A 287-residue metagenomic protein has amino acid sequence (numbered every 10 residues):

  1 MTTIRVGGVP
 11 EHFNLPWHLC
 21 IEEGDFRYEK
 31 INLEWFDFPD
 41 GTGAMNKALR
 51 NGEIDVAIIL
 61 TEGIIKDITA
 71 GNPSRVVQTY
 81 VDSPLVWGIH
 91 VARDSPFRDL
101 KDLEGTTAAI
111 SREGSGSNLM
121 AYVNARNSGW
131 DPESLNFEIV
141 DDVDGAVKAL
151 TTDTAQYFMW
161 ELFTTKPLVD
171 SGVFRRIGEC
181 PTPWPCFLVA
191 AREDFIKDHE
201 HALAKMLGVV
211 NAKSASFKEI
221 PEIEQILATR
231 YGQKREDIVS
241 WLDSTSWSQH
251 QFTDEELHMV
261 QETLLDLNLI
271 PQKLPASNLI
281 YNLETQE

Functional and structural regions predicted by a protein language model:
T2-W130, V140, Q156-L162, F174-I177 (+1 more regions): Short, glycine-/small- and polar/acidic-enriched structural segments that line small-molecule recognition paths
L135-V143: Short, surface-exposed recognition loops or helix-turn segments adjacent to catalytic cores
D144-L227: Pocket-lining segment of extracytoplasmic ligand-binding domains
K197-P271: Secondary-structure end/capping motifs
L265-E287: Conserved C-terminal helix/tail region of periplasmic/extracytoplasmic solute-binding proteins
